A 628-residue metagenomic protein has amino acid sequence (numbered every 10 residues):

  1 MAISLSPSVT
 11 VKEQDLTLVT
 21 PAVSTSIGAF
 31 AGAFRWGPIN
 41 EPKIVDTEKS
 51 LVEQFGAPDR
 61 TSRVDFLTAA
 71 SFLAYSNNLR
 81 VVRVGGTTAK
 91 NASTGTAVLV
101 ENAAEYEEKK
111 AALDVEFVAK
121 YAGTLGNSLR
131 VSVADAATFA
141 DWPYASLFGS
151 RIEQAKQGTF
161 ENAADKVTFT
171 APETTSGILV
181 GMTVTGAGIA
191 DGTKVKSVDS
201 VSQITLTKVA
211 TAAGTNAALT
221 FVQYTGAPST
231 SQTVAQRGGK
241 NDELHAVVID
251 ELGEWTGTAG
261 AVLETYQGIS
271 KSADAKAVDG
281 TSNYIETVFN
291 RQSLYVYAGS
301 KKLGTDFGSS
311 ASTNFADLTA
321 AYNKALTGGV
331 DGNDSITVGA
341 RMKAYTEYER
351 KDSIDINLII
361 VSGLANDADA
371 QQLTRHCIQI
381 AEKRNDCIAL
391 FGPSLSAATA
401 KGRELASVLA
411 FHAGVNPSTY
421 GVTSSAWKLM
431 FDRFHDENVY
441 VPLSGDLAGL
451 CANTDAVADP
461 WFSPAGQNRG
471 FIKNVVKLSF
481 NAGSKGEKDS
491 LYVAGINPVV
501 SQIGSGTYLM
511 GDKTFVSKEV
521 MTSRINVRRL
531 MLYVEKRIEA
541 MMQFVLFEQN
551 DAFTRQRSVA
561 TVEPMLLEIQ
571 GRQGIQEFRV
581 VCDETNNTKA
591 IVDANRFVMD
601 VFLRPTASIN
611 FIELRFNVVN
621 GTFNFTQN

Functional and structural regions predicted by a protein language model:
M1-S93, E105, V115-E116, K120 (+5 more regions): Structured, hydrophobic secondary-structure cores that serve as assembly/anchoring elements
W36, V100-L113, I152-K166, S197-S202 (+3 more regions): Short, ordered beta-strand-loop transition motifs
D59-G149, V222-K240: Structured, mid-chain assembly/scaffold modules that mediate subunit interfaces within large macromolecular complexes
L113-V115, M182, S202, N357: The right-handed parallel beta-helix/beta-solenoid scaffold, focusing on the short coil/turn and N-cap positions
A122-S128, T211-T215, E254-W255: Short, charged/polar, Gly/Pro-enriched secondary-structure boundary elements
A136, S229-T287: Beta-strand-rich solenoidal segments
T138-F148, K271-V278, N620-N628: Short, cationic low-complexity segments
R151-G239: Small/polar beta-strand repeat architecture
